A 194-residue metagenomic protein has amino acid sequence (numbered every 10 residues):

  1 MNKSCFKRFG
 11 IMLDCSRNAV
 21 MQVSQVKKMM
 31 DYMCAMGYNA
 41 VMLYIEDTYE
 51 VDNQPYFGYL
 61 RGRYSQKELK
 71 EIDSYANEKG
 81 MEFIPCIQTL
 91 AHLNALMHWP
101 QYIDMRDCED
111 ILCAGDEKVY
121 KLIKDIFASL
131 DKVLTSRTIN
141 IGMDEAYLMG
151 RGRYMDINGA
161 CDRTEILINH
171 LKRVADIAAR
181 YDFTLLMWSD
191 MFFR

Functional and structural regions predicted by a protein language model:
M1-M187: Feature activates predominantly on carbohydrate-active enzymes
M187-R194: Acidic carboxylate-rich catalytic motifs and surrounding loops in phosphoryl-/glycosyl-chemistry enzymes
